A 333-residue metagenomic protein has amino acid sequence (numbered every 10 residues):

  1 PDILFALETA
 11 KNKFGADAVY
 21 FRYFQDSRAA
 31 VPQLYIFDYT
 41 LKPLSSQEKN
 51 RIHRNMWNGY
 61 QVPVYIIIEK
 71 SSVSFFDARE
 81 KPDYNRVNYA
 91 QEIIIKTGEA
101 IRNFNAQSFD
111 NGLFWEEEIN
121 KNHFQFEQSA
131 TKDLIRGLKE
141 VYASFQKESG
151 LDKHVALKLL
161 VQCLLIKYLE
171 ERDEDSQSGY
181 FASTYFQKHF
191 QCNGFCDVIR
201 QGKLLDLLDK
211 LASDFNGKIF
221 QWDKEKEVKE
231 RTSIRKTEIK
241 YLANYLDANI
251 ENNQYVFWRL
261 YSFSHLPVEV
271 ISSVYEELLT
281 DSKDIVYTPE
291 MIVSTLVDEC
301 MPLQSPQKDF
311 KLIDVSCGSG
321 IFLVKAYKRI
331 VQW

Functional and structural regions predicted by a protein language model:
P1-K96: Nucleic acid-processing catalytic cores of prokaryotic defense/repair systems
D2-K11, E99-N111, S262-F263: Short N-terminal helix-initiation segments at or just after the protein's N-terminus
K42-K49, A100, E148-A156, F181 (+2 more regions): Alpha-helix capping and helix-coil boundary motifs
F76-Q125, I166: Extended, non-transmembrane interaction/recognition domains
E80-I93, L159-Q162, Q177-F195, D209-A212 (+1 more regions): Amphipathic alpha-helical scaffolding segments
E118-E171, D175-Q177, E227-W333: Class I S-adenosyl-L-methionine
E174-F220, I313-A326: Extended, well-ordered alpha-helical scaffold/bundle regions in very large, multi-domain proteins
L204-L205, D209-A243: Long amphipathic alpha-helical segments that form oligomerization/scaffold cores
